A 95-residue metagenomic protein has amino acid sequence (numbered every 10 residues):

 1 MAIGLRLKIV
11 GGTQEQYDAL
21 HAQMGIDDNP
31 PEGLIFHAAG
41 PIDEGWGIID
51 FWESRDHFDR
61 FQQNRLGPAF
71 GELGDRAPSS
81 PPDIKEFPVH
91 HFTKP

Functional and structural regions predicted by a protein language model:
M1-P68, D75-P95: Short S/T/G/P-rich N-terminal loop/turn motif that feeds into the first structured element of a domain
